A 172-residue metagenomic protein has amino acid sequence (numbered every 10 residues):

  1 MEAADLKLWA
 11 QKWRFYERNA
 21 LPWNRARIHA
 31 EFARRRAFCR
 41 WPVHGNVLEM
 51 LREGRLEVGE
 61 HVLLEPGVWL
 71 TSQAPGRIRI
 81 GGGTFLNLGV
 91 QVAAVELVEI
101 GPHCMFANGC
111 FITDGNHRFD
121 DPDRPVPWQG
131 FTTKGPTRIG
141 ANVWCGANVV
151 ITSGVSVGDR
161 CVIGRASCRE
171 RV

Functional and structural regions predicted by a protein language model:
M1-T113, K134-N142, N148-V149, R171: Domain-scale signature associated with acetyltransferase and cell-envelope carbohydrate enzymes
I112-D121: Proline-centered turn/helix-capping motifs that create local helix->coil transitions or kinks
R118, P127-G130, C168: Residue-level preference for alpha-helix termini and adjacent loops
P125-T137: A short acidic, glycine-rich active-site loop that binds or catalyzes chemistry on phosphate/adenosine moieties
G154-S156: Active-site/ligand-binding-proximal alpha/beta "capping" segment
V162-V172: Residue-level detector of conserved catalytic or cofactor/ligand-binding positions in enzyme active sites
